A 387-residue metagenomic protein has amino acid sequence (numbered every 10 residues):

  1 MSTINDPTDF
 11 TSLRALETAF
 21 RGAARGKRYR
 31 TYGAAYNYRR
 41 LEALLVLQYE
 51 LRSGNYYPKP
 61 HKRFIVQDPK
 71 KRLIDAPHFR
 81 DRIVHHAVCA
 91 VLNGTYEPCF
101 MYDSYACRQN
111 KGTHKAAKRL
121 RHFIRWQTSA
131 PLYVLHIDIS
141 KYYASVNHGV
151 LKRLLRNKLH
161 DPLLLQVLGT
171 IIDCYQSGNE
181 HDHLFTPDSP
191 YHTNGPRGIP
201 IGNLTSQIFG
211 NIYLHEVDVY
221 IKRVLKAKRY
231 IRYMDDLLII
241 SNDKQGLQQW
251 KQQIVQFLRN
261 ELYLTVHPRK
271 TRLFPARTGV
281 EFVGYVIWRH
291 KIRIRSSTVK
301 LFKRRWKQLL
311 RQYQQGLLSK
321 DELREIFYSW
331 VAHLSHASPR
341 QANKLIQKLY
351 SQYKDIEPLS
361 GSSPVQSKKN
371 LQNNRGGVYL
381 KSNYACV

Functional and structural regions predicted by a protein language model:
M1-L45, Q366-V387: Non-catalytic, polymerase-adjacent accessory regions of viral genome-replication enzymes
S2-D6, V91-N147: Active-site-proximal segment of RNA-dependent polymerases
G26-A34, K59-I83, C99-K111, Y175-N211: Short, conserved non-catalytic motifs in the polymerase core
N37-P60: Amphipathic alpha-helical blocks
A43, E50-L51, F123-M234, L238-I254 (+1 more regions): Conserved polymerase palm-domain catalytic core
K59-H61, I231-D235, P268-T271: Short Gly/Ser/Thr- and Asp/Glu-enriched loop/turn motifs at secondary-structure junctions
P77, H86, D188-P196, Q248 (+1 more regions): Right-hand nucleic-acid polymerase module
